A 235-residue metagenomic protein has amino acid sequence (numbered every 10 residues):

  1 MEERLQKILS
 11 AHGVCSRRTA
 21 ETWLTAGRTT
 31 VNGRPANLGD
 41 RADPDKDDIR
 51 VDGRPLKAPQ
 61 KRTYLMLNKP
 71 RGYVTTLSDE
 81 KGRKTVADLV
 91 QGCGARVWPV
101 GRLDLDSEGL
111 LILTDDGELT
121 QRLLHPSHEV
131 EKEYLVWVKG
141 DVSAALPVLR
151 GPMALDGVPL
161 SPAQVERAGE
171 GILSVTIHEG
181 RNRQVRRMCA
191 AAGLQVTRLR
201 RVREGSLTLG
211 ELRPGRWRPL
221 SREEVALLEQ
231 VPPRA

Functional and structural regions predicted by a protein language model:
M1-A235: Basic, flexible Lys/Arg- and Gly-enriched helix-loop patches that mediate nucleic-acid binding at interfaces with rRNA
